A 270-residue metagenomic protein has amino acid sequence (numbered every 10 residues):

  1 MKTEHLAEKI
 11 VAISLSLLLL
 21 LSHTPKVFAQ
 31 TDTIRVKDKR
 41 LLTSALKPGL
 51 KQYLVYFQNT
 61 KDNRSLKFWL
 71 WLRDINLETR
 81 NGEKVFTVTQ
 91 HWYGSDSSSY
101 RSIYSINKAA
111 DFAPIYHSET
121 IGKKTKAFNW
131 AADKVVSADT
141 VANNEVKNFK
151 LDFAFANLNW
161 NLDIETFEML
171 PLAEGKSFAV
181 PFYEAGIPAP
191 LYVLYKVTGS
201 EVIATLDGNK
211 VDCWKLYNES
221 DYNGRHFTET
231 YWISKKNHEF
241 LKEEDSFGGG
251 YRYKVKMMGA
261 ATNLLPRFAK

Functional and structural regions predicted by a protein language model:
M1, L19, D74-N76, P171-E174: Short hydrophobic/aromatic-rich motifs at helix boundaries and adjacent loops
M1-T33: Bacterial Sec-dependent N-terminal signal peptides
I10, L19, L42, L46 (+2 more regions): Extended hydrophobic/Leu-rich segments
A12, S22, A173, P188-P190 (+1 more regions): A generic structural signal for short, non-catalytic loop/turn and secondary-structure boundary residues
Q30-K134, P181-K270: Acidic, serine/threonine-rich low-complexity disordered tracts
V135-A179: Surface-exposed beta-loop interaction hotspot
